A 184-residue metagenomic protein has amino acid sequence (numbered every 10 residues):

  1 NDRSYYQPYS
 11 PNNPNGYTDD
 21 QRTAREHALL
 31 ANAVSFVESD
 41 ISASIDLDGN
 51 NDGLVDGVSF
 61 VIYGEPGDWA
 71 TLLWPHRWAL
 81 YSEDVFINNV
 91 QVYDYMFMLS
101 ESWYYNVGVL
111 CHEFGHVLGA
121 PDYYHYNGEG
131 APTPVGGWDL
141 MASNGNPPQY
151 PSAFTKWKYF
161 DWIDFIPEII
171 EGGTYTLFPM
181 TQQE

Functional and structural regions predicted by a protein language model:
N1-N88: Active-site-proximal segments of metallohydrolase catalytic domains
G57-S59, Y63-E184: Extracellular hydrolytic enzyme modules, especially secreted metalloproteases of the metzincin/thermolysin-like class
